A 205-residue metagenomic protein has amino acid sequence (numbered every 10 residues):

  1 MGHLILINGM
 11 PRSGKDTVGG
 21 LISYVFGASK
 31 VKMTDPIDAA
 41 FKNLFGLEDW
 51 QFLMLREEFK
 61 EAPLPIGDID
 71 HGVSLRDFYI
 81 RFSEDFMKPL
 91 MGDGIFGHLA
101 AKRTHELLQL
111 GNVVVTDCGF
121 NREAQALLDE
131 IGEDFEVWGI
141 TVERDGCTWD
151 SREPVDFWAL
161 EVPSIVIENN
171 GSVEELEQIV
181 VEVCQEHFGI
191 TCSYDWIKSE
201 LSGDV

Functional and structural regions predicted by a protein language model:
M1-I5: Extreme N-terminal starter segment of soluble prokaryotic enzymes
I7, V115: Hydrophobic anchor at the beta1->P-loop junction of P-loop NTPases
P11, L99, A126-D129, E136-V205: Small-molecule kinase domains that catalyze NTP-dependent phosphoryl transfer to phosphate-bearing small molecules
D16: Walker A/P-loop
Y24-V31: Post-Walker A helix-loop "phosphate-sensing" segment adjacent to the P-loop in P-loop NTPases
D35-L110: ATP-dependent small-molecule kinase phosphotransfer cores that center on conserved nucleotide phosphate-binding segments
D117-F120: Short, well-ordered beta-to-alpha junction loops that form the rim of enzyme active sites and present histidine/acidic
